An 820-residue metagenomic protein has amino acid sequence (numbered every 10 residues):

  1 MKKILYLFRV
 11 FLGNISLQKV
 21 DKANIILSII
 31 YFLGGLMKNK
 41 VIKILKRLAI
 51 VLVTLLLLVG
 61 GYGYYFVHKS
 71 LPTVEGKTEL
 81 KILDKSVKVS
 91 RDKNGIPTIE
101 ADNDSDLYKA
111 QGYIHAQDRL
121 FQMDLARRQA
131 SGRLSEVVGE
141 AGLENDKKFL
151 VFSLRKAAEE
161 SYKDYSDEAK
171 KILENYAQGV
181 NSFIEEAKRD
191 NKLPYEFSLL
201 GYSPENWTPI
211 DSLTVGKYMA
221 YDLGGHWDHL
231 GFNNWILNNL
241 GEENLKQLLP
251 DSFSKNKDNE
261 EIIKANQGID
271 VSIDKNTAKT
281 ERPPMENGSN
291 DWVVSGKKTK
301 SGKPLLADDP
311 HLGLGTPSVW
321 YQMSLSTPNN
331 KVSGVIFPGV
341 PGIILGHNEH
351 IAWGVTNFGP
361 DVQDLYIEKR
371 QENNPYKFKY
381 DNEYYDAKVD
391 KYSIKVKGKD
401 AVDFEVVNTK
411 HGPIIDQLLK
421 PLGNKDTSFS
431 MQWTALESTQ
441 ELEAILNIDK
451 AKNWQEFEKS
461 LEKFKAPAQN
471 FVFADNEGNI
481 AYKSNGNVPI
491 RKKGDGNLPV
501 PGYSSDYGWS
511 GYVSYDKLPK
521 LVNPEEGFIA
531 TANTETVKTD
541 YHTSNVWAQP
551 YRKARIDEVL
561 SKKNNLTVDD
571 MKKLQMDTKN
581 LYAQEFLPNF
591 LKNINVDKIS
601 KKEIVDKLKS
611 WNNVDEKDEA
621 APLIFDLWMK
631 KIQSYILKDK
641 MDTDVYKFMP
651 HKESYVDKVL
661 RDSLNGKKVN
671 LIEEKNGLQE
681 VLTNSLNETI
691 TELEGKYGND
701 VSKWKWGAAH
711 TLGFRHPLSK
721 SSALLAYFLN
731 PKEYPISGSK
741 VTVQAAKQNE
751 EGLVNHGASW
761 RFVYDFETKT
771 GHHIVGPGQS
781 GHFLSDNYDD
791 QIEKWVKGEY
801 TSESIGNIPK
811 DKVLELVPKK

Functional and structural regions predicted by a protein language model:
L5-L12, L17, F32-L36: Short hydrophobic targeting helices and cationic amphipathic motifs that mediate membrane/organellar targeting
K22-L36: Short, Lys/Arg-enriched N-terminal segments with co-localized hydrophobic residues within the first ~10-30 amino acids
I30-Y31, K38-L80: N-terminal type II signal-anchor transmembrane helix that functions as the membrane-insertion/stop-transfer segment
G60-L305, P310-G313: Substrate-recognition/specificity elements adjacent to catalytic centers across diverse enzyme folds
A110, A157-K170, Q432, L442-I448 (+5 more regions): Second-shell loop/turn segments in exported
E286, T327, V332-F337, G346-I351 (+1 more regions): Glycine- and hydrophobic-rich flexible loops that cap the catalytic core of alpha/beta enzyme folds
A466-K563, M629-Q633: Hydrophobic alpha-helical segments
N545-K553, D557-K601, S685-K820: Terminal end segments
